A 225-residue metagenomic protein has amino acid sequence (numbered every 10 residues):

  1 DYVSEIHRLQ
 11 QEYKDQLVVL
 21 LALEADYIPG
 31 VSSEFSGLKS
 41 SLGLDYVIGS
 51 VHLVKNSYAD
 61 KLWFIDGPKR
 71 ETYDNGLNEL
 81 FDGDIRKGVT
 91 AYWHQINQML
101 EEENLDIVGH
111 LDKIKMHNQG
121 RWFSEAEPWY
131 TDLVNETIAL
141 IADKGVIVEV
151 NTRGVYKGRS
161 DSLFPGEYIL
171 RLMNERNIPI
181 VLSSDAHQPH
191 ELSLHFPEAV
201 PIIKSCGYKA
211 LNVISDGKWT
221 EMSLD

Functional and structural regions predicted by a protein language model:
D1-D143: Extended substrate/RNA-proximal surfaces in nucleic-acid metabolism proteins
S4, L111, M116, R121-D225: Charged catalytic cores and adjacent phosphate/nucleic-acid-binding surfaces used for phosphate/nucleic-acid chemistry
